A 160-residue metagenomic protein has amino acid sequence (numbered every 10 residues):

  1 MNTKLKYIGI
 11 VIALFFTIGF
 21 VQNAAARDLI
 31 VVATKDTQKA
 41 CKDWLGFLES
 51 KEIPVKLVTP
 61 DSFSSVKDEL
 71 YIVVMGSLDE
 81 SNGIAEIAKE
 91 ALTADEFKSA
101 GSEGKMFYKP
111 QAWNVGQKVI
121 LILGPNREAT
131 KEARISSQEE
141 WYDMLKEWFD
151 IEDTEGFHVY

Functional and structural regions predicted by a protein language model:
M1-A26, V73, N126: Secretory targeting signatures
A24-Y160: Solvent-exposed alpha-helical segments and adjacent loops that form catalytic or protein-interaction surfaces
